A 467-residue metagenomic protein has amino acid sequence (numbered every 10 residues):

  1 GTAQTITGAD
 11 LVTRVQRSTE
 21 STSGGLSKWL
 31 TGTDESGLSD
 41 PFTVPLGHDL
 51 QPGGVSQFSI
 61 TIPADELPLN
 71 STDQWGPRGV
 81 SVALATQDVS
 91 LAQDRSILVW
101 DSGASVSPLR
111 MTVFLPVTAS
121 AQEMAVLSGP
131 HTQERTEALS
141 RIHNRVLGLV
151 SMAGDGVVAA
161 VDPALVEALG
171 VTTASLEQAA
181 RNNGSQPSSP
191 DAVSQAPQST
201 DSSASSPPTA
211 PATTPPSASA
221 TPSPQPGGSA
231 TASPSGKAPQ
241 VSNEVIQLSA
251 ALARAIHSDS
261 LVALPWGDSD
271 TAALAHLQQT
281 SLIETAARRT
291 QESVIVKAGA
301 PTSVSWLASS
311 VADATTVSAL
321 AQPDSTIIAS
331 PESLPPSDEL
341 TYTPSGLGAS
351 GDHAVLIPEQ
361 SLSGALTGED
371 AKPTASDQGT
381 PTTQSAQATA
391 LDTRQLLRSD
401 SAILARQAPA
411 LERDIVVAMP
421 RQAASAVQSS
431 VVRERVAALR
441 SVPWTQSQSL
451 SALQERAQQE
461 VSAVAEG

Functional and structural regions predicted by a protein language model:
T2-G8, S21: A short beta-turn/strand-edge loop motif at beta-sheet boundaries
T13-V15: Conserved aromatic beta-strand anchor motif in extracellular beta-sandwich/beta-rich domains
T19-H48: Short beta-strand and strand-turn-strand segments in soluble, beta-rich domains
D34-P41, P116-E134, G228-S233, G267-T271: Acidic/histidine-rich, surface-exposed loop or edge segments in extracytoplasmic proteins
T43-F114, Q122: Extended acidic/polar, glycine-enriched regions that form or flank non-catalytic beta-rich accessory modules
F114-V161: Conserved, compact domain cores that house catalytic/ligand-binding motifs in diverse enzymes and effector modules
E137, G148-M152, V157, R288-T302 (+1 more regions): Catalytic grooves of carbohydrate-active enzymes
G154-S309, T315-T316, G351-T367, D414 (+1 more regions): Metal-dependent polysaccharide deacetylase catalytic core of the NodB/CE4 family, i.e., the active-site-bearing domain
